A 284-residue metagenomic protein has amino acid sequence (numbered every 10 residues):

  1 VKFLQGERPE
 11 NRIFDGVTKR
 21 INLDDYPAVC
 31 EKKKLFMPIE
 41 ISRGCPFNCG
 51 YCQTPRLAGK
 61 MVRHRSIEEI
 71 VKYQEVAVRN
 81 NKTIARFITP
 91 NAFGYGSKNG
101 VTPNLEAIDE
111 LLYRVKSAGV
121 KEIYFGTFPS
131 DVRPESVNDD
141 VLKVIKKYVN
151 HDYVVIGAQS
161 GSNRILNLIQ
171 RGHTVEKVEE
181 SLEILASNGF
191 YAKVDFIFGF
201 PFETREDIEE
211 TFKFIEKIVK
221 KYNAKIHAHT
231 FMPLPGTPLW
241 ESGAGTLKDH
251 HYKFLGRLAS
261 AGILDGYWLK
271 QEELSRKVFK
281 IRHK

Functional and structural regions predicted by a protein language model:
V1-E69: Acidic, low-complexity intrinsically disordered segments
L4, Q74, L112, I215: Hydrophobic "lid"/C-terminal helical patch of Rossmann-like NAD(P)-dependent dehydrogenase/epimerase domains
I21, R65, H173, E203-E206: Residue-level signal for the nucleotide or nucleotide-sugar donor/cofactor binding architecture
C45, C49, I70, I156 (+2 more regions): Conserved, mostly hydrophobic/aromatic
F47, I84-G100, N163-I169, F198-E206 (+1 more regions): Flexible glycine/acidic-rich beta-alpha junction loops that bind and position SAM and/or redox cofactors in anaerobic
I70, I108, T174, V178 (+2 more regions): Aromatic/hydrophobic pocket-lining residues that form the small-molecule binding cavity in soluble enzyme cores
E75-A192, F198-E203, K221: Conserved SAM/AdoMet-binding glycine-rich loop
K116-G119, L142-Y153, E210-A228, G245-S260: Structural recognition of alpha->loop->beta junctions
